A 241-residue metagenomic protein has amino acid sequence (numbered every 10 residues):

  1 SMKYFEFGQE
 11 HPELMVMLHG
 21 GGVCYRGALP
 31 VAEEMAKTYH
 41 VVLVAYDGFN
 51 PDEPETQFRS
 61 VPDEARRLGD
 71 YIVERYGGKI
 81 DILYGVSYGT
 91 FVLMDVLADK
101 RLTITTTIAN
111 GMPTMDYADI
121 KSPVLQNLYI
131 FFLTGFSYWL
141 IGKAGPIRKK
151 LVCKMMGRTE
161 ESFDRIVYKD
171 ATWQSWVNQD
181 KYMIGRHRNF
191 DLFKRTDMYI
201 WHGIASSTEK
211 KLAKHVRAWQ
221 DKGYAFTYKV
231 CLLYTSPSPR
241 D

Functional and structural regions predicted by a protein language model:
F7-P51: Conserved HGGG/HGGXW glycine-rich cap/lid loop of the alpha/beta-hydrolase fold
L43-Y84: Active-site loop/oxyanion-hole signature of alpha/beta-hydrolase fold enzymes
G85-G89, L93: Gly/Ala-rich beta-loop-alpha elbow adjacent to hydrolase catalytic centers
T106-G135: Flexible "cap/lid" loop of the alpha/beta hydrolase fold
E161-F190: Hydrophobic, aromatic-rich cap/lid helix
Q179-H215: Conserved serine/cysteine hydrolase catalytic core
Q220-L233: Catalytic histidine neighborhood in serine/cysteine hydrolases with alpha/beta-hydrolase-type architecture
Y234-D241: Conserved small/polar residues in nucleotide/adenosyl-binding loops
